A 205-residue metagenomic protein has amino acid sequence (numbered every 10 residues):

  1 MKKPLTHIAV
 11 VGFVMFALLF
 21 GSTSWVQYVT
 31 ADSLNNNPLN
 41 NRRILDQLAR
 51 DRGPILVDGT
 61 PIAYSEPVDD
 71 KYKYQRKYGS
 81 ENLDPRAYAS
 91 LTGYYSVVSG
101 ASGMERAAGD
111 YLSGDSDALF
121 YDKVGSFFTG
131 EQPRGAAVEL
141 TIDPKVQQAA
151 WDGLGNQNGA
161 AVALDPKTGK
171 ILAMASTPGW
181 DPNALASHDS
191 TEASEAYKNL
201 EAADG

Functional and structural regions predicted by a protein language model:
M1-A160, M174-G205: Extracytoplasmic/periplasmic proteins that interact with beta-lactams or build/remodel peptidoglycan
A160-P166: Surface-exposed patches in mature extracellular/periplasmic domains of secreted proteins
